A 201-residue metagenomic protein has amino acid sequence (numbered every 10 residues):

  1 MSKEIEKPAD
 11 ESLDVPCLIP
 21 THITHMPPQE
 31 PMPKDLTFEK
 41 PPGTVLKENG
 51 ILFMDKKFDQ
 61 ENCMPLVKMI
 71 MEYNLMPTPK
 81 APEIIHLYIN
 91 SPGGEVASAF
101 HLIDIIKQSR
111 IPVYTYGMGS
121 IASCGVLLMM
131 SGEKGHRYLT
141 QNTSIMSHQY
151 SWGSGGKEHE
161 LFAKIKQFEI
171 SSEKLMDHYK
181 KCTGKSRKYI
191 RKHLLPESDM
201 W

Functional and structural regions predicted by a protein language model:
M1-W201: Terminal-region recognition feature
